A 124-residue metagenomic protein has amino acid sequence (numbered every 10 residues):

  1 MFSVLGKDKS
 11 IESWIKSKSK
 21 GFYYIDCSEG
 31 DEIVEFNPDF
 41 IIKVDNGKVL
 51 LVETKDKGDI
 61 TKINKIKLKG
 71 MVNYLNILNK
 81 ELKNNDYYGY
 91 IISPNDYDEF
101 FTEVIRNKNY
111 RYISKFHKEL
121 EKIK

Functional and structural regions predicted by a protein language model:
M1-K124: Electrostatic, structured charged patches in enzyme active sites and in nucleic-acid/phosphate-binding
